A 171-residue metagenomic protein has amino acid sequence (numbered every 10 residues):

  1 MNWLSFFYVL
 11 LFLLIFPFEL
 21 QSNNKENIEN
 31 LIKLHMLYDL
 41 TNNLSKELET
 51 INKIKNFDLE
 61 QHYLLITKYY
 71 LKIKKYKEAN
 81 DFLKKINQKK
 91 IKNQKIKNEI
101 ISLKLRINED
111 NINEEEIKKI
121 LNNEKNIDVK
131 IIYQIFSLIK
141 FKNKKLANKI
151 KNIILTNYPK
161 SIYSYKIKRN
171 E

Functional and structural regions predicted by a protein language model:
M1-S22: Classical Sec-dependent N-terminal signal peptides that target proteins to the secretory pathway
F18-E49: N-terminal leader/linker segments that initiate helical-solenoid repeat arrays
Q21, L44-I54, K77-K89, N111-E124 (+1 more regions): Alpha-helical repeat scaffolds
N27, S137-E171: Hydrophilic extracytoplasmic domains
N30-L37, Y69, L103-I107, S137-K140: Residue-level signature for tetratricopeptide repeat
L31-L34, Y63, K97, I101 (+2 more regions): TPR repeat positional signature
T41, I54-Q61, Q88-I96, N122-I127 (+1 more regions): Short solvent-exposed coil/turn linkers within tandem alpha-helical repeat scaffolds
T41, I73, I107, N111 (+1 more regions): Structural motif corresponding to the intra-repeat A-B loop/turn of tetratricopeptide repeats
